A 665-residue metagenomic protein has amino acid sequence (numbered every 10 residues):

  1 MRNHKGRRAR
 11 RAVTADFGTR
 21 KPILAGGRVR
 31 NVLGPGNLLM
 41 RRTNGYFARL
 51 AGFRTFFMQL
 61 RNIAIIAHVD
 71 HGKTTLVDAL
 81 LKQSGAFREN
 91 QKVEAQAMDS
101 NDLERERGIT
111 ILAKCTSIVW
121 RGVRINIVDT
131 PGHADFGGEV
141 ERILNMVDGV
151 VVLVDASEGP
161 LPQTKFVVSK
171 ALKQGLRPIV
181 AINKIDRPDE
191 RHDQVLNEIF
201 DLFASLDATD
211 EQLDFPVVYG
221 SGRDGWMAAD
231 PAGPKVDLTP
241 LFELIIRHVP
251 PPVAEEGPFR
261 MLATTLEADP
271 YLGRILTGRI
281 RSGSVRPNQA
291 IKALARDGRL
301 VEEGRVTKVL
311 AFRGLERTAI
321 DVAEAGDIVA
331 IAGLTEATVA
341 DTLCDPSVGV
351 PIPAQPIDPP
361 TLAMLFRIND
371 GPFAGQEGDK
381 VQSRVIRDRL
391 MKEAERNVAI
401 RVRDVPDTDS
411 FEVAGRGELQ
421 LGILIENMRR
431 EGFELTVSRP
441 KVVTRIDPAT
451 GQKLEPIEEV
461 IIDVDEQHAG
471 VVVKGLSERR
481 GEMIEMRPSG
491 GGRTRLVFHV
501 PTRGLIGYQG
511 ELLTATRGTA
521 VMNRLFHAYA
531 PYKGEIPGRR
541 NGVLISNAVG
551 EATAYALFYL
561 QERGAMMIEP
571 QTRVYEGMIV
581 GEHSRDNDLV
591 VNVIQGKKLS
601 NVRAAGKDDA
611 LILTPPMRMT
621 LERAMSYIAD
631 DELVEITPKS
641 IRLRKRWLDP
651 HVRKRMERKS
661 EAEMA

Functional and structural regions predicted by a protein language model:
H4-A15, A48-G52: Short, low-complexity, charge-dense intrinsically disordered segments
F17, L24, Y46-F56, R642 (+1 more regions): Acidic, low-complexity intrinsically disordered tails
R54-V154, E158, E198, L266: P-loop NTPase switch module centered on the Walker A-proximal segment
V93-Q96, L206-V218, P252-L262, G298-F312 (+8 more regions): Interdomain boundary/hinge elements
T130-F136, N145-K165, L172-D193: Conserved Switch II/interswitch segment of TRAFAC-class P-loop GTPases
R177, R187-I246: Canonical P-loop GTPase G-domain recognition
S221, V405-Q420: Short glycine/threonine-rich beta-strand-turn micro-motifs
R260-M364, A374-Q376, R387, N541 (+3 more regions): Conserved nucleotide-binding/hydrolysis modules and their immediate coupling elements across P-loop/ASCE NTPase motors
